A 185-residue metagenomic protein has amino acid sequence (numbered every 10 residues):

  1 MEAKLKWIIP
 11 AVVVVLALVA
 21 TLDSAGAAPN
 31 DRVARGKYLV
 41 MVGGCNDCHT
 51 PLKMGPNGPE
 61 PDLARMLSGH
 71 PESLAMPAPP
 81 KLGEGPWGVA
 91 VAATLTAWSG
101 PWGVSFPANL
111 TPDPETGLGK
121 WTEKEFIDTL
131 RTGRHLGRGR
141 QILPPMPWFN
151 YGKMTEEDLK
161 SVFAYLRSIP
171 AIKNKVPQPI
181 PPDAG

Functional and structural regions predicted by a protein language model:
M1-V12: Bacterial N-terminal signal peptides that target proteins for export
P10-A20: Bacterial N-terminal signal peptides
D23-M41, K53-P59, A78, T116: Electrostatic cytochrome c docking/interface patches
G36, V42-L52, F126, V162 (+1 more regions): The canonical Cys-X-X-Cys-His
D47-P51, R138-L143, K173-I180: Surface-exposed patches in mature extracellular/periplasmic domains of secreted proteins
M54-D128, I142-T155, A184-G185: Gly/Gly-Pro-rich "capping" loops immediately C-terminal to redox-active cysteine motifs in periplasmic/lumenal
K120-L136, W148-P177: C-terminal capping alpha-helices of c-type cytochrome domains
